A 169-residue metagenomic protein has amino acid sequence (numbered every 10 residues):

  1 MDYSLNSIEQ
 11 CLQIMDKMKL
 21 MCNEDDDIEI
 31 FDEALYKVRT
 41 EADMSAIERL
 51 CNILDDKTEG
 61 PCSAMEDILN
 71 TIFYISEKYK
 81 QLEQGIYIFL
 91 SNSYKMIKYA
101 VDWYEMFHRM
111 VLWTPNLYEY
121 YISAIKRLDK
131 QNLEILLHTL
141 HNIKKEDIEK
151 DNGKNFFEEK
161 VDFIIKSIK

Functional and structural regions predicted by a protein language model:
M1-Q13, D26, I122-K169: Eukaryotic acidic, Ser/Thr-rich intrinsically disordered low-complexity regions
D2-N6, K37-A46, E59, I72-Q84 (+3 more regions): Alpha-helix capping and inter-helical loop/turn segments
I8-L12, D43-L54, K78-S93, L117-S123 (+1 more regions): Amphipathic alpha-helical scaffolding segments comprising HEAT/armadillo-like alpha-solenoid repeats
M15, I86-L90, F107, I168: Generic hydrophobic, helix-prone segments enriched in Leu/Val/Ile
K17-C22, N52-G60, L90-Y99, R127-Q131: Solenoid-like repeat scaffolds
M18-F73: N-terminal interaction modules that seed assembly of large macromolecular complexes
D26-V38, M65-I72, A100-I122, I135-K144 (+1 more regions): Amphipathic alpha-helical elements of HEAT/ARM-like alpha-solenoid repeat scaffolds that form extended
C62-W103: Charged low-complexity stretches with an acidic bias
